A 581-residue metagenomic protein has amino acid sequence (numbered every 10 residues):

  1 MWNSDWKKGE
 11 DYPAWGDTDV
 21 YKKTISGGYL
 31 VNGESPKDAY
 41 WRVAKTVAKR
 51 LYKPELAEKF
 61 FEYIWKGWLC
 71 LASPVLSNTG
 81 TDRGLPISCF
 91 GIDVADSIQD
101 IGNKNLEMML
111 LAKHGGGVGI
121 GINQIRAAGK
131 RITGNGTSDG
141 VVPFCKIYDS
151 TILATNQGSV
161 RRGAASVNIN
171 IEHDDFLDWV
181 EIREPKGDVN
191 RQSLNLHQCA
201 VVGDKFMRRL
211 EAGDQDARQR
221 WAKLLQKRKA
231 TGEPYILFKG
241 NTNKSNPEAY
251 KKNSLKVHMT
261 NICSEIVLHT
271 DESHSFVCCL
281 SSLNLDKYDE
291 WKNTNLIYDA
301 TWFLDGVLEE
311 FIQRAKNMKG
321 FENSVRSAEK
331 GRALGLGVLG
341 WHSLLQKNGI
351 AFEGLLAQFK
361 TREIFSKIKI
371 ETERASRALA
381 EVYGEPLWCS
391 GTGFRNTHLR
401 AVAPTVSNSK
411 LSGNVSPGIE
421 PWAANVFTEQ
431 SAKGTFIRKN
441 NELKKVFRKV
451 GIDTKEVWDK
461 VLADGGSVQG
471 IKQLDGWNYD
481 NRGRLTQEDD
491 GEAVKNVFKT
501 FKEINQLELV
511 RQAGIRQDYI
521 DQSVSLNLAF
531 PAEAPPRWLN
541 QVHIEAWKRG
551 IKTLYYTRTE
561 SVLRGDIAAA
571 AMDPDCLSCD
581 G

Functional and structural regions predicted by a protein language model:
M1-P86, A222, K548, Y556-S561 (+1 more regions): Acidic/polar, glycine-rich intrinsically disordered N-terminal extensions of enzymes
W2-D11, G16, I87-E290, F321-V325 (+3 more regions): Active-site cavity-forming subdomains of large catalytic enzyme subunits
A14, V257-D271, I312-R314, R400-A568 (+1 more regions): Catalytic alpha/beta core of large soluble enzyme barrels
W15-D17, Y63-T79, I171, F303-R314 (+3 more regions): Core structural elements
D17, S35-P36, D82-R83, V94-S97 (+13 more regions): Secondary-structure capping and boundary motifs in well-ordered enzyme cores
P36-R42, T46-S97, L210-A212, D216-Q226 (+2 more regions): Gly/Pro-rich turn-and-neighbor structural signature
N105, D299-V325, E329, N348-T405 (+5 more regions): Internal maturation/activation junctions in enzymes
S138-K146, L153-K227, T231-P234, W302 (+3 more regions): Conserved catalytic alpha/beta cores of large enzymes that bind or transform nucleotide phosphates and polynucleotides
